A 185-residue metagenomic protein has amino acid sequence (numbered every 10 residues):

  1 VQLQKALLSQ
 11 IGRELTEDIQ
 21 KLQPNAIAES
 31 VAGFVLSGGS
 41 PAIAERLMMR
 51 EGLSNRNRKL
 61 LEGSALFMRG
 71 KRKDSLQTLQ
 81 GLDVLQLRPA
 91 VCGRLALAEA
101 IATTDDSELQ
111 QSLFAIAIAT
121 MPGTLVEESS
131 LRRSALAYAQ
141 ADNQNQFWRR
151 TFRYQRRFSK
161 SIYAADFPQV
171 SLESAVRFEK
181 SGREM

Functional and structural regions predicted by a protein language model:
V1-V35: Extreme N-terminal leader/anchor segments
Q4-E14, S40-E51, R72-L85, S107-M121 (+2 more regions): Alpha-helical repeat scaffolds
I11, I19, I27, I43 (+3 more regions): Weak global preference for isoleucine
D18-A28, E51-L61, Q86-A96, G123-R133 (+3 more regions): Generic helix N-cap/helix-start motif at coil->alpha-helix transitions
L22, A26-I27, A32-Q110: Long, mid-chain structured domain cores
G33, A65-L66, A98-T103, R133-Q140 (+2 more regions): Residue-level signature for tetratricopeptide repeat
T151, L172-A175: Amphipathic alpha-helical interface segments used for dimerization/assembly
